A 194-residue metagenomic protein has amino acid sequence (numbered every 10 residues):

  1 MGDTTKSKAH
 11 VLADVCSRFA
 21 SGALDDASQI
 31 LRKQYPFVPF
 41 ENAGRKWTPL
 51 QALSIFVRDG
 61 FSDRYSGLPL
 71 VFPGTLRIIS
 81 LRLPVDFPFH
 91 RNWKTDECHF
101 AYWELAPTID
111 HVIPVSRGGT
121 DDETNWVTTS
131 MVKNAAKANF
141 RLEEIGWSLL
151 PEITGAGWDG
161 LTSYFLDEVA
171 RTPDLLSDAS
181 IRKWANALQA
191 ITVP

Functional and structural regions predicted by a protein language model:
M1-S54, G60, G67-P73, A170 (+1 more regions): A boundary/linker detector
D3, S7-H10, E152, A156 (+1 more regions): Alpha-helix boundary/N-cap detector
L53, D59-F61, D110, T128: Residue-level detector of short, conserved catalytic/binding motifs and their immediate flanks
S54-V57, H99-A101: Short, conserved, surface-exposed binding loops centered on an aromatic residue
D63-S66, S130-K133: Short cysteine-rich clusters marking metal-coordination/redox-active sites
L68-W126, F140, W147: Histidine-centered nuclease catalytic patch
A138-V169: A contiguous, mid-protein "functional segment" used to position or interact with cofactors/ions or partner subunits
D167-P194: Short flanking/linker segments adjacent to small metal-binding domains or redox-active Cys/His motifs
